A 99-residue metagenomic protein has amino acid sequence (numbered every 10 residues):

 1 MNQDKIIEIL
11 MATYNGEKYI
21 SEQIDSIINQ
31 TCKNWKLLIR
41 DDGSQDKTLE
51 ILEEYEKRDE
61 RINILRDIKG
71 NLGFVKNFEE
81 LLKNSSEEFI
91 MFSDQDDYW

Functional and structural regions predicted by a protein language model:
M1-W99: Nucleotide-sugar donor-binding/catalytic module of glycosyltransferases that assemble extracellular/cell-envelope
